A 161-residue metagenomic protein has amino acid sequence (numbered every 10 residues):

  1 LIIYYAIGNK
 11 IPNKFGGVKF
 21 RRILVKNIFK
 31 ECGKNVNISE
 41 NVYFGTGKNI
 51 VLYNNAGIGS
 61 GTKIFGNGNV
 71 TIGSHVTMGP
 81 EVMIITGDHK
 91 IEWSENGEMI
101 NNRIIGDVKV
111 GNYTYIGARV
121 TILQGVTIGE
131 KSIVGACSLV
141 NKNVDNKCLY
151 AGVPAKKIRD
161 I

Functional and structural regions predicted by a protein language model:
L1-N35: A transmembrane-helix-recognition feature enriched in membrane-embedded lipid enzymes and envelope glyco-/phospholipid
I2-I7, K63-F65, G97-E98, L139-K142: Short, highly charged low-complexity linear segments
I11, F15-R22, V42-Y53, G57-T127 (+2 more regions): Flexible, glycine/small-residue-enriched loop-and-beta-strand segment within the central core of proteins
V25, D145, R159: A short local structural element in Rossmann-fold oxidoreductases
T127-A151, A155: C-terminal/domain-terminus segments
